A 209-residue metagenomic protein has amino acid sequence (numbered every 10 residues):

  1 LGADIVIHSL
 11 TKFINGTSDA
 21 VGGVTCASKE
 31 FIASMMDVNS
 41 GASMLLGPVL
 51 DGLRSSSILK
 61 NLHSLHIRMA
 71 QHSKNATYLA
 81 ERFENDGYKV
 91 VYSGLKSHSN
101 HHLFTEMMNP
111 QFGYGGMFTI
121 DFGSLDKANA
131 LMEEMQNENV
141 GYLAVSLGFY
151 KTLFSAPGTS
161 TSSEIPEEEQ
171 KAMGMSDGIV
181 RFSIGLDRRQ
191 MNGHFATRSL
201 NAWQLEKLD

Functional and structural regions predicted by a protein language model:
L1-V91: Conserved PLP-enzyme active-site core in the AAT-like
D4-I5, S56, G116-T119, N129 (+2 more regions): Structural motif
I14-S18, G47-L50, P110-F112, S146 (+1 more regions): Solvent-exposed alpha-helices and their adjacent loops that cap or buttress functional pockets in soluble metabolic
F31-A42, G141-T159: Mobile, glycine-enriched helix-loop/loop "lid" segments at the mouths of ligand-binding/catalytic clefts that gate
I58-I67, G115-G123, R181-G185: Short, well-ordered beta-strand elements within core beta-sheets of diverse protein domains
T77-K151, I165-K171: Conserved small-domain helix->loop->beta segment predominantly found in fold-type I
L125-D126, E133, T152-D209: PLP-dependent enzyme catalytic core of the Aspartate aminotransferase-like
